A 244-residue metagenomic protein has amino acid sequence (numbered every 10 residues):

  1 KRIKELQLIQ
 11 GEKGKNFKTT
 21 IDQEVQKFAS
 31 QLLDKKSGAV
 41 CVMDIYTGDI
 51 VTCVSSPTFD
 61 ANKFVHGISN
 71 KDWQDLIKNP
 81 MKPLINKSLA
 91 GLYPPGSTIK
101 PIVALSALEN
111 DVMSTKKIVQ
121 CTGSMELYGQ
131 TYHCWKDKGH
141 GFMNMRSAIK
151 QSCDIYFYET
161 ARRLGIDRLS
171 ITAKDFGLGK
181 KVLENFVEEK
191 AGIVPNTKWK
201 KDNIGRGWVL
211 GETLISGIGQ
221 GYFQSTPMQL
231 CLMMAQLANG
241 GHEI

Functional and structural regions predicted by a protein language model:
R2-G38: Conserved, well-ordered alpha-helix/loop/beta-strand core segments that scaffold catalytic motifs
K4-L8, Y46-S97, I102-I244: Beta-lactam-recognizing serine transpeptidase/beta-lactamase-like catalytic domain environment
V40-I45: Short hydrophobic alpha-helical segments used for membrane anchoring or interfacial signaling
